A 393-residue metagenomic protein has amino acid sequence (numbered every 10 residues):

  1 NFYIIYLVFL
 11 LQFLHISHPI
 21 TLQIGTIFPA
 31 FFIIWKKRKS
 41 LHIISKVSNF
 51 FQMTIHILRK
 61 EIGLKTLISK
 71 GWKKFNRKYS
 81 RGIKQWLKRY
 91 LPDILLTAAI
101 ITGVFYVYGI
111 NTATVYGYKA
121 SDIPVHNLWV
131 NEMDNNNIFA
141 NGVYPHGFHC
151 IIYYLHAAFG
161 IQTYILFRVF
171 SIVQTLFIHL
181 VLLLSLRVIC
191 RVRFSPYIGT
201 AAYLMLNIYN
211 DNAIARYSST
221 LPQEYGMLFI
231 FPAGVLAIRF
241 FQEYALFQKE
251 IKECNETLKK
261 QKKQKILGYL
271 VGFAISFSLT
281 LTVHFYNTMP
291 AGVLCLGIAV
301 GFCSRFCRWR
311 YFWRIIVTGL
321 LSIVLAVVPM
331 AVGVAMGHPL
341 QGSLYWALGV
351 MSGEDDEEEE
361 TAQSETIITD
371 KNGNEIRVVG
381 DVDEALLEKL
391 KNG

Functional and structural regions predicted by a protein language model:
N1-L87: Membrane-embedded, hydrophobic transmembrane alpha-helices
F9-F13, Y269-F285: Membrane-interface alpha helices of multi-pass inner-membrane proteins
I16-L22, K84-P92, K262-G268, R305-L321: Membrane-interfacial entry segments at the cytosolic side of transmembrane helices
H56, K249-C254, L258, P290-I323: Perimembrane helix-loop-helix junctions
P92-I101, I275-S276, C295, R308-G333: Hydrophobic alpha-helical membrane-interfacial segments at the cytosolic entry of transmembrane helices
D93-L228: Active-site lumenal/periplasmic loops and adjacent helix-entry segments of GT-C-fold, multi-pass membrane
V143, G147, R314-G393: Periplasmic/ER-lumenal interhelical loops and adjacent helix-loop junctions in multi-pass membrane proteins
I230-Y269: Membrane-interface transmembrane helices that cradle and orient dolichyl/undecaprenyl
